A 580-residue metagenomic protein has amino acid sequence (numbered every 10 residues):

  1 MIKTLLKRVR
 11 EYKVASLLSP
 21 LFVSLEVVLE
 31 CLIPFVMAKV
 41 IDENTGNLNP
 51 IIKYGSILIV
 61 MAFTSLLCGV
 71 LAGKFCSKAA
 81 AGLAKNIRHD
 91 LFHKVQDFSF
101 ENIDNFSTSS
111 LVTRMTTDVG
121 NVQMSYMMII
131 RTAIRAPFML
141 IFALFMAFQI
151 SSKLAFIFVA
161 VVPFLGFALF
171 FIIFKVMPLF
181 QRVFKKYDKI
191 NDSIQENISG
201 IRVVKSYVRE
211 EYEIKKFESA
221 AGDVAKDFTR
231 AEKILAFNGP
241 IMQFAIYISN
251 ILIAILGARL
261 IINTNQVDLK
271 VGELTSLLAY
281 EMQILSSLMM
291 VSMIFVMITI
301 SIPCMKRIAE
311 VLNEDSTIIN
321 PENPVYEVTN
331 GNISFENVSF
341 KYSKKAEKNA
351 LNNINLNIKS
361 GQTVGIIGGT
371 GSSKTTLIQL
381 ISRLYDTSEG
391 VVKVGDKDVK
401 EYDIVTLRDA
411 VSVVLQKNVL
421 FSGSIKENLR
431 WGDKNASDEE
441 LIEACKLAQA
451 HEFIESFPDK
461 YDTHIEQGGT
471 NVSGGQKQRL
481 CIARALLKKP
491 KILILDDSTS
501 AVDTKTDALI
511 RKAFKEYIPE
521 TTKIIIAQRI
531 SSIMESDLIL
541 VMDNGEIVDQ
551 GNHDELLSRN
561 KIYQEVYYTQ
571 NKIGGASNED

Functional and structural regions predicted by a protein language model:
R10-V14, C76, D97-E101, T117-I130 (+7 more regions): An intracellular "coupling" helix at the cytosolic face of ABC transporter transmembrane type-1 domains
S16-L71, F75, F148-K153, I262-V271: Transmembrane helix-loop-helix hairpins at lipid-water interfaces of multipass membrane proteins, especially the type-1
L21, L25, L29-I33, P50 (+4 more regions): Hydrophobic alpha-helical transmembrane segments of ABC transporter permease domains
L21-F22, L29-D42, M61-T108, V112 (+9 more regions): Juxtamembrane helix-loop junctions of ABC transporter transmembrane domains
N47, S56, M146-A160, R230-R307 (+1 more regions): Helix-loop-helix
V95, F217, I308, F335-N337: Conserved catalytic Walker-motif region of ABC-type ATPase nucleotide-binding domains
Y326-D580: ABC-type nucleotide-binding domain
